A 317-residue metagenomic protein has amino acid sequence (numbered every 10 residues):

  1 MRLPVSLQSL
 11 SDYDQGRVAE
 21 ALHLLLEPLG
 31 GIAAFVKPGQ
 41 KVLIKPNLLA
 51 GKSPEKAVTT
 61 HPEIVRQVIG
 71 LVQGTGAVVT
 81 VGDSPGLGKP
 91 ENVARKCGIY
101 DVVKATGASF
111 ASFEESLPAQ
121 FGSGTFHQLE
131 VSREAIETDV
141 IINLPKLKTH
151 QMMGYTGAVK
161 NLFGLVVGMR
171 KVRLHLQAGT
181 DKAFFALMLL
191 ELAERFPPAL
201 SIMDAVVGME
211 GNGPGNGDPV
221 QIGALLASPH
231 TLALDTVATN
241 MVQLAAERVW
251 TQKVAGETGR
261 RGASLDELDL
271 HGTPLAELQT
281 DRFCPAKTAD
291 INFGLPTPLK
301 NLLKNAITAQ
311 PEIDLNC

Functional and structural regions predicted by a protein language model:
M1-C317: N-terminal and secondary-structure boundary signal
